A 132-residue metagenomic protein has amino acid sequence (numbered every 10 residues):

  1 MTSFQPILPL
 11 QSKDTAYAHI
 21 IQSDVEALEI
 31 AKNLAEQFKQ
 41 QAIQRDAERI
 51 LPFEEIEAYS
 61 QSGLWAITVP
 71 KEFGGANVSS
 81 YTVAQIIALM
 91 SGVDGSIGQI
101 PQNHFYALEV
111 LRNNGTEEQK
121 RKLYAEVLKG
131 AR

Functional and structural regions predicted by a protein language model:
M1-I7, M90, D94-G95: Short, charged N-terminal helix-start/capping segments
T2-S23: Intrinsic disorder at enzyme termini
I21-A35: Onset of an N-terminal alpha helix
L34-A42: N-terminal capping segment at the start of a domain
L51-Q61, A66-R132: Glycine-rich flavin
